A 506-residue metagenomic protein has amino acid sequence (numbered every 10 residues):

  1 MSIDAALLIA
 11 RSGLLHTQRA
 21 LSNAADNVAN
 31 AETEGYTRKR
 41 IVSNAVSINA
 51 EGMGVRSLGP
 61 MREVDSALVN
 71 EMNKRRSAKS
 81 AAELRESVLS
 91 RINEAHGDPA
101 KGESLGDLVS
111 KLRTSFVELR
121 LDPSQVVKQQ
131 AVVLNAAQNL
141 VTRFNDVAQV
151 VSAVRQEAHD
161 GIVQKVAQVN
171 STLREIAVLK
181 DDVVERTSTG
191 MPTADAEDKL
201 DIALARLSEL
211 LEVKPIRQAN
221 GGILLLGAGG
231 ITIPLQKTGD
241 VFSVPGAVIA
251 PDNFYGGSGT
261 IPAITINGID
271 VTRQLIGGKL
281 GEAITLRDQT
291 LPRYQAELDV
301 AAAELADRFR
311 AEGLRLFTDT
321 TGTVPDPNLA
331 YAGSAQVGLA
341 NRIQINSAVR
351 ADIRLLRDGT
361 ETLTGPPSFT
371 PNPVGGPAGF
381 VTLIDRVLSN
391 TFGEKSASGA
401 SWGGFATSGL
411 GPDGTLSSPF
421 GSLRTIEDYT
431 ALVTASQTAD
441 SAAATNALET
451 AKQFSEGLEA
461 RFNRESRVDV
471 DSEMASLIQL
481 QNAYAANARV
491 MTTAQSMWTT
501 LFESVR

Functional and structural regions predicted by a protein language model:
M1-R506: S/T-rich, low-complexity, solvent-exposed segments of bacterial secretion/appendage proteins
